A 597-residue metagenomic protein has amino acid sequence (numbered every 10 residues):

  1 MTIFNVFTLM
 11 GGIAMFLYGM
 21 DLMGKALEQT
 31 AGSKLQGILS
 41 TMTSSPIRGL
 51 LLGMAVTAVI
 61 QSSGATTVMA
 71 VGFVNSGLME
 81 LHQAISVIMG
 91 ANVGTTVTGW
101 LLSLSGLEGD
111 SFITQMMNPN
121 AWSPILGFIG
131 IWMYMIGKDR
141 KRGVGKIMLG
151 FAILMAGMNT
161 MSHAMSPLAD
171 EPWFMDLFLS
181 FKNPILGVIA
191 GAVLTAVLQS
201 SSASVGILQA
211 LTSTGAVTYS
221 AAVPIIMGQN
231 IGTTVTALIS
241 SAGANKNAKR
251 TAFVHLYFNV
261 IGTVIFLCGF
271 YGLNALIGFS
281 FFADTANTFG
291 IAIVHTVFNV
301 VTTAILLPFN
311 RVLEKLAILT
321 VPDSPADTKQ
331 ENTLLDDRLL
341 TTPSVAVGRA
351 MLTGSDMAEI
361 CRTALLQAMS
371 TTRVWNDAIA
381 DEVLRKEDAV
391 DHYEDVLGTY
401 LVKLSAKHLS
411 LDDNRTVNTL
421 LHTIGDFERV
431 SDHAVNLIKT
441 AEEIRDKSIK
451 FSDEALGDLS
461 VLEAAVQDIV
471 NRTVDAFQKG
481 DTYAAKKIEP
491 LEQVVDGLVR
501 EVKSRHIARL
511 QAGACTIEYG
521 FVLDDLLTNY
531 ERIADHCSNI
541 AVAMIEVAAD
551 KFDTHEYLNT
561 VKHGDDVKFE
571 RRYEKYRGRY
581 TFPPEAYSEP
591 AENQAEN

Functional and structural regions predicted by a protein language model:
M1-F7, G109-A121, F174-L179, S220 (+2 more regions): Interfacial loop-to-helix junctions that mark the boundaries of transmembrane helices in multi-pass membrane
M1-P46, V144-V193, L211-T214: Helix-loop-helix hairpins and the membrane-proximal interhelical loops of multi-pass alpha-helical transport proteins
L9-D21, G53-T57, I125-I136, G150-M161 (+3 more regions): Hydrophobic core segments of alpha-helical transmembrane domains in multi-pass membrane transport and ion-translocation
G24-E28, T57-A65, M165-S166, L194-A203 (+2 more regions): Short helix-coil transition sites and intra-membrane helix breaks within transmembrane domains of multi-pass
S45-M69, P184-I207: Hydrophobic alpha-helical transmembrane segments of multi-pass integral membrane proteins, predominantly secondary
V59-T66, I85-L102, P119-S123, L154 (+5 more regions): Membrane-embedded alpha-helical segments of transport systems, primarily multispan ion/solute transporters
M69-A91, W100-A121, M158, T195-G232 (+3 more regions): Membrane-interfacial helix-loop connectors
M79, S105, V217, G243-K249 (+3 more regions): Cytosolic, long alpha-helical scaffolding segments
